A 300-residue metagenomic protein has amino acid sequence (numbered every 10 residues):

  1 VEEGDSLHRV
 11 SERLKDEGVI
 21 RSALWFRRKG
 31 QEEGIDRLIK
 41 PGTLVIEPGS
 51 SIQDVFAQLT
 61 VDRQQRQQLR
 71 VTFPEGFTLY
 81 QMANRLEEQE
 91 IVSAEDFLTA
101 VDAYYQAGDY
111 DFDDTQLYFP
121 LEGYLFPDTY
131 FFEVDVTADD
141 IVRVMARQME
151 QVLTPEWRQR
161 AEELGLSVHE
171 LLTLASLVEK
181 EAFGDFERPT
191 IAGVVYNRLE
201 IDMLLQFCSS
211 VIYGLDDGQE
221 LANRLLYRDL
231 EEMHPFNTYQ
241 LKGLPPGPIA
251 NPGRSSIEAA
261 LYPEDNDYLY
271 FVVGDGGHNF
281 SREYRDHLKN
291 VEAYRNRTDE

Functional and structural regions predicted by a protein language model:
V1-V152: Signal peptide-directed extracytoplasmic domains
Y80, R85-V92, A103-E300: Bacterial extracytoplasmic/cell-wall-associated proteins, especially those involved in peptidoglycan
